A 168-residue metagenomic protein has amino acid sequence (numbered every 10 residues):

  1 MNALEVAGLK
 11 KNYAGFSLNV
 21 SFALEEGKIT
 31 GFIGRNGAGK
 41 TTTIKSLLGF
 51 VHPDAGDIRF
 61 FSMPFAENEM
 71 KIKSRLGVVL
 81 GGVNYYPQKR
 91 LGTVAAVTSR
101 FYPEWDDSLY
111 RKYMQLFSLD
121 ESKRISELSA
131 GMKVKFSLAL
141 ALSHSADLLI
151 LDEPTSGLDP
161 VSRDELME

Functional and structural regions predicted by a protein language model:
M1-S21, E26-K28, E69: A short, flexible loop at the N-terminus of ABC-type nucleotide-binding domains that lies
T30-F32, I44: Short hydrophobic beta-strand immediately N-terminal to the Walker A/P-loop
R35-G39: Walker A (P-loop) phosphate-binding loop of ABC-type ATPase nucleotide-binding domains
L48: Helix-to-loop junction immediately C-terminal to a conserved catalytic motif
G56-E67, K71-I72: Conserved ABC transporter NBD signature motif
L80-F136: ABC-family P-loop ATPase nucleotide-binding domains
L149-E153, L158: Catalytic Walker B motif of ABC-type/P-loop ATPase nucleotide-binding domains
